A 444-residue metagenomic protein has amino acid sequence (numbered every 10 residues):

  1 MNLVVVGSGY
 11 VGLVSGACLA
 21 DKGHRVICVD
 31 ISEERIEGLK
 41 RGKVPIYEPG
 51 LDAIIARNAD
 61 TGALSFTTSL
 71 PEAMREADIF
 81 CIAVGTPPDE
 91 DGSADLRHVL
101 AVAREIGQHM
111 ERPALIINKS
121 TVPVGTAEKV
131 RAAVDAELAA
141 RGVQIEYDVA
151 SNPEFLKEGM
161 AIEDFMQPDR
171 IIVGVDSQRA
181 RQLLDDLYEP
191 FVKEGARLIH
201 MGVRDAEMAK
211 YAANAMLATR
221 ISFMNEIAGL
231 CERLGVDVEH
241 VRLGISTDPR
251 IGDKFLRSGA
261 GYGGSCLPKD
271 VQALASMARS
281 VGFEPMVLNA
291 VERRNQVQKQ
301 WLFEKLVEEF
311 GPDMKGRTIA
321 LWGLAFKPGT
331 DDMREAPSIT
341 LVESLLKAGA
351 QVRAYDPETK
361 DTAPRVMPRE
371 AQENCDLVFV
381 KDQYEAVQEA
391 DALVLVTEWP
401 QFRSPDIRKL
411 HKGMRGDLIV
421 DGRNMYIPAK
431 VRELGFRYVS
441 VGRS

Functional and structural regions predicted by a protein language model:
M1-S444: Structural/interface elements that position substrates and couple domains in central-metabolism enzymes
